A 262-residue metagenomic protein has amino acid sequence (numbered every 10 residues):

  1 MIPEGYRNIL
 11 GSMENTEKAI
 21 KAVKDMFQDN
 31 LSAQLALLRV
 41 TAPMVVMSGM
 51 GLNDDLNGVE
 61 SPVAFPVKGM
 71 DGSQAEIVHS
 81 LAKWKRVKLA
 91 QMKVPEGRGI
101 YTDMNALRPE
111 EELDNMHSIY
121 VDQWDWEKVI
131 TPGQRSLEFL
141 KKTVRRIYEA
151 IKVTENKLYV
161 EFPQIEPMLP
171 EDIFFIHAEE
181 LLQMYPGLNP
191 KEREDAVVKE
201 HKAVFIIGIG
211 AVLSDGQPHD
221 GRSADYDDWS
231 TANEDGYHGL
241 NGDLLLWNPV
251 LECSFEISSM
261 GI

Functional and structural regions predicted by a protein language model:
M1-H117, D125-V129: Class II aminoacyl-tRNA synthetase-like tRNA-binding/catalytic domains
I20, K24, E96, I119 (+3 more regions): Active-site-proximal structural scaffolding
L31-R39, R145-N156, S214: Hydrophobic/aromatic-lined pockets within catalytic cores
D55, A90-M92, N115-S118, F139-K141 (+2 more regions): Surface-exposed beta-strand edges and their flanking turn/coil or helix-capping segments
D71-K88, E138-R146, G187-A211: Hydrophobic transmembrane alpha-helix bundles
R98-I100, V121-D125, H201-A203, N241-D243: Extracellular structured ligand-interaction cores
T102-D195: Extended, charged alpha-beta segments that form solvent-exposed binding/catalytic grooves in nucleic-acid-handling
L107, H177-I262: A translation/RNA-centric and nucleic-acid-associated enzymatic feature enriched in Class II aminoacyl-tRNA synthetases
